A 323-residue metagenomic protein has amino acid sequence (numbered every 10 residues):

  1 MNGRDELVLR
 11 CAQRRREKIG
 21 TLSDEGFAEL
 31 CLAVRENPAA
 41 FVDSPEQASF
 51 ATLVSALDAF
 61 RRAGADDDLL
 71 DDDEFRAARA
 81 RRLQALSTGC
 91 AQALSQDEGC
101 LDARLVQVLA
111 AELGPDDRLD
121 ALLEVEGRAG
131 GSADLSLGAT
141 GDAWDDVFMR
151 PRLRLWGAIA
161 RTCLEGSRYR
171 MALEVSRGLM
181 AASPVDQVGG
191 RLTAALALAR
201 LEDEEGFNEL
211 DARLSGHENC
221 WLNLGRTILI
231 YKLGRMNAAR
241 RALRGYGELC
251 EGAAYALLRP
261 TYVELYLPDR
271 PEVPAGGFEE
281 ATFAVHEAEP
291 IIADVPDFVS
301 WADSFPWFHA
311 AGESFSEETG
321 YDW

Functional and structural regions predicted by a protein language model:
M1-L86, Q92-S95, L243, F308-W323: Extreme N-terminal leader/anchor segments
A39-P45, C90-E98, E124-M149, M180-A182: Flexible helix-coil transition and linker loops at the boundaries of alpha-helical arrays
A48, L86, A93-A103, Y169 (+3 more regions): Residue-level recognition of tetratricopeptide repeat
A59, Q107-A111, C163, L198 (+1 more regions): Residue at a conserved register position within TPR or TPR-like alpha-solenoid repeats
L122-S132, R177-P184, A212-C220, I230-Y255: TPR/TPR-like (Sel1-like) alpha-helical repeat modules
I228-W323: Long, ordered, amphipathic alpha-helical scaffolds
